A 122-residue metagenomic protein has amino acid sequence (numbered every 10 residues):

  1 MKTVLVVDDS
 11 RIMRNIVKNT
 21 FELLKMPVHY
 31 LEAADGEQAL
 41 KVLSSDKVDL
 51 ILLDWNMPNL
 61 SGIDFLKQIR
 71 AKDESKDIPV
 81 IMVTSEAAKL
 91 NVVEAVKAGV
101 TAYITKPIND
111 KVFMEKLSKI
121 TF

Functional and structural regions predicted by a protein language model:
R11-L31: Two-component/phosphorelay signaling modules centered on CheY-like receiver
E32-K41, G62: Helix N-cap/capping motif at the beta->alpha junctions
K41, I63-K76: Short amphipathic alpha-helix used as the core "switch/output" element in two-component signaling
D46-L52: Active-site beta3 strand of CheY-like receiver
M57: Receiver (REC) domain active-site loop signature in two-component systems and cognate sites in sensor histidine kinases
D64, A87-A102: Alpha4 helix (beta4-alpha4-beta5 surface) of REC/receiver domains from two-component response regulators
I108-L117: C-terminal output helix
